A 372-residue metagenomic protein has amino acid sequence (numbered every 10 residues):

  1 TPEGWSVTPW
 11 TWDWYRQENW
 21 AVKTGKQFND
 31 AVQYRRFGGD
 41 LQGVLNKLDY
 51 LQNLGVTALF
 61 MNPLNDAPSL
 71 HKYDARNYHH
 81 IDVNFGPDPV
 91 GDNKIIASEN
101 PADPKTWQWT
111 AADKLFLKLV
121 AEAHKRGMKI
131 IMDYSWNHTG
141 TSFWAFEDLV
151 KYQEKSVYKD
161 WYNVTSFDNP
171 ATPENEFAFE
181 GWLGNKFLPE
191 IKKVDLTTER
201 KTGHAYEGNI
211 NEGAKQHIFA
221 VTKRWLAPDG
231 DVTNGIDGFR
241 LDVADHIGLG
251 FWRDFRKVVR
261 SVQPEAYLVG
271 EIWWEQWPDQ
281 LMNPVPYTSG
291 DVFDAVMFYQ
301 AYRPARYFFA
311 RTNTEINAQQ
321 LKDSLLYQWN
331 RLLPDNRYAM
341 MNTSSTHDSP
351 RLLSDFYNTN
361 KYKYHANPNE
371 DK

Functional and structural regions predicted by a protein language model:
T1-K129, N137, W144, K223: N-terminal structural segment of carbohydrate-active enzymes
P2, N65-P68, W136-T141, D245-H246 (+2 more regions): Solvent-exposed loop/turn segments at secondary-structure junctions within structured extracellular/periplasmic domains
E3-W14, S69-P87, W136-N185, K257 (+1 more regions): Aromatic- and acidic-residue-enriched segments that line the glycan-binding/catalytic groove of carbohydrate-active
W14-G38, I96-D103, W182-N209, T233-I236 (+1 more regions): Short glycine/proline-rich turn/loop motifs
V44, A112, F116, N211-I218 (+2 more regions): Aromatic/hydrophobic pocket-lining residues that form the small-molecule binding cavity in soluble enzyme cores
L64, D148-V258, V262, W273: Polysaccharide-binding and catalytic clefts of secreted carbohydrate-active enzymes
V120-M128, N137-H138, F146-Q153, A220-K223 (+2 more regions): Active-site-proximal helices and loops of the catalytic beta/alpha 8
